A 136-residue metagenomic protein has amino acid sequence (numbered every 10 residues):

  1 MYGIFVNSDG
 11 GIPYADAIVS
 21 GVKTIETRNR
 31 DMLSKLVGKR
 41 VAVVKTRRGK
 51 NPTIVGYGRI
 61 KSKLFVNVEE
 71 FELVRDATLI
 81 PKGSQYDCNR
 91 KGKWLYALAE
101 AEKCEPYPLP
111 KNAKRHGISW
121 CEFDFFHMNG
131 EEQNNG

Functional and structural regions predicted by a protein language model:
M1-G136: Structured alpha/beta reader/binder surfaces that contact nucleic acids or chromatin modification marks
